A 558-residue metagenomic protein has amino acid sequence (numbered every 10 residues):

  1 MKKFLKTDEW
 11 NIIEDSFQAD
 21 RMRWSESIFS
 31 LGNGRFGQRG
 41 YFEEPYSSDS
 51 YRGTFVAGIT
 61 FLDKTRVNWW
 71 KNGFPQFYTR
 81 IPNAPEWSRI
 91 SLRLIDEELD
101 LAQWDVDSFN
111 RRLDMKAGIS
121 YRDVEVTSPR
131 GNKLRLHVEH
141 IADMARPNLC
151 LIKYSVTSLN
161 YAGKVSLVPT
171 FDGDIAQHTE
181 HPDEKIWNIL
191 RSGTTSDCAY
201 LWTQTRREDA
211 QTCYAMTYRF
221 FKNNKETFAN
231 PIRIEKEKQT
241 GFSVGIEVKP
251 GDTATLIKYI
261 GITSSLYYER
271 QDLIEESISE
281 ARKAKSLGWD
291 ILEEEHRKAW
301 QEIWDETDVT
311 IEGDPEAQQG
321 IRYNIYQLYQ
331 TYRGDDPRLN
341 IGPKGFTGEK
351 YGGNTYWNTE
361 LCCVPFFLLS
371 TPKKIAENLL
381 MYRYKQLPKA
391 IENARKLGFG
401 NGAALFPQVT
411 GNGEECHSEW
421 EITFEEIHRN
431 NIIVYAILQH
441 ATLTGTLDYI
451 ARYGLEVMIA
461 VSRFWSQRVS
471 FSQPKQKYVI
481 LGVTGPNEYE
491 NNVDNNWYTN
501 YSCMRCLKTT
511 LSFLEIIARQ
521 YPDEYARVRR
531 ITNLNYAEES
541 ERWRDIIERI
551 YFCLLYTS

Functional and structural regions predicted by a protein language model:
M1-Y351: Acidic/polar, glycine-enriched structural segments that form the non-catalytic walls/loops of the carbohydrate-binding
R21-V56, T60, N358, C362 (+3 more regions): C-terminal capping/lid segments that line or modulate ligand- or cofactor-binding pockets
S128-R130, L159-Y161, T331-D335, L369-A376 (+5 more regions): Secondary-structure transition/capping motifs at alpha-helix termini and the adjoining loop/turn into the next element
H137, S166-P169, N340, E377-Y382 (+4 more regions): Beta-strand segments within the central parallel beta-sheet cores of soluble alpha/beta enzyme folds
E139, K153-S155, V168-D172, I325 (+6 more regions): Short, well-ordered alpha-helical packing segments
D290-T442: Substrate-binding groove/exosite segments of carbohydrate-active enzymes
T347-T355, A404-R452, A460-F552: The feature captures the catalytic groove of carbohydrate-active enzymes
Y556-T557: Conserved small/polar residues in nucleotide/adenosyl-binding loops
